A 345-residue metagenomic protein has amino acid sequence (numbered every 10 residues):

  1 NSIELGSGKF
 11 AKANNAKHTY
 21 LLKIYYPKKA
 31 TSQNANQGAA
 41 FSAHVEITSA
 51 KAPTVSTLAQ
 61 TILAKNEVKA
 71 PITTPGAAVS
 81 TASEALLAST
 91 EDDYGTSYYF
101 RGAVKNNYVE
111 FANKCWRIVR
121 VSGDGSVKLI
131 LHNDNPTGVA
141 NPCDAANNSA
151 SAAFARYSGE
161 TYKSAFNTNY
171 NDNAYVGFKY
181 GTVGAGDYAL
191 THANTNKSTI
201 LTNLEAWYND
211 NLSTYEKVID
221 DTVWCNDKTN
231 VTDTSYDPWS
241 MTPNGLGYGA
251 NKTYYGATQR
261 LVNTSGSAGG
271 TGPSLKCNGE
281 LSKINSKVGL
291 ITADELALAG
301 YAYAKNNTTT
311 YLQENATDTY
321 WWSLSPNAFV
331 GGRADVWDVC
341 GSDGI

Functional and structural regions predicted by a protein language model:
S2, K12-N14, T54-I345: Long, domain-scale functional regions
I3-T54: C-terminal, structured domain-capping segment
